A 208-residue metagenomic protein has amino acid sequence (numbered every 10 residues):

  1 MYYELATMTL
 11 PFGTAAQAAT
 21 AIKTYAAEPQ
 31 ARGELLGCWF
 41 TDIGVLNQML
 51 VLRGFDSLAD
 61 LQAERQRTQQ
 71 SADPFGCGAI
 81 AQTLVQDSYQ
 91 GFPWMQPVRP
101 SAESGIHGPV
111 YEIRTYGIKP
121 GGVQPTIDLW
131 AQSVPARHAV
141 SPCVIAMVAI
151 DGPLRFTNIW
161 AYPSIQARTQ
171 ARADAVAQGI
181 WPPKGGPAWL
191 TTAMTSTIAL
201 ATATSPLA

Functional and structural regions predicted by a protein language model:
Y2-T7, A18, M49-R53, P109-T115 (+1 more regions): Short, structured motif recognition centered on aromatic/hydrophobic residues
Y3-L5, T9-T14, T204: Short, extreme N-terminal leader segments that mark the start of a protein/domain
T14-L35, D60, Q66-P74, P120-I145 (+1 more regions): Short amphipathic alpha-helical segments
L35-L50, A72-V110, V140-T157, A161-P163 (+2 more regions): Glycine-rich beta-strand-turn "strand-cap" elements at beta-sheet edges
D56-D60, S164: Alpha-helix N-cap recognition
Q62, T169: DNA-recognition helix of C2H2 zinc fingers
W94-P97, G117-V123: Short acidic/polar capping segments at secondary-structure boundaries
